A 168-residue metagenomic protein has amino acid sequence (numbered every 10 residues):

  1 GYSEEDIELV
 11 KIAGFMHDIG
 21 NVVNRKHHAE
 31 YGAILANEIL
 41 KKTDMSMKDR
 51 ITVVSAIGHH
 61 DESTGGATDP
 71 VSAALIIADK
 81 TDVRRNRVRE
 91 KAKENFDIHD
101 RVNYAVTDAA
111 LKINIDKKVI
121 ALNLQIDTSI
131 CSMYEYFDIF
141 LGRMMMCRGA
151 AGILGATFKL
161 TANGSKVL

Functional and structural regions predicted by a protein language model:
Y2-I113: Divalent metal-dependent catalytic cores for phosphoryl transfer on phosphate-bearing substrates
R85-L168: Terminal helices and disordered tails flanking the catalytic cores of nucleotide-processing hydrolases
